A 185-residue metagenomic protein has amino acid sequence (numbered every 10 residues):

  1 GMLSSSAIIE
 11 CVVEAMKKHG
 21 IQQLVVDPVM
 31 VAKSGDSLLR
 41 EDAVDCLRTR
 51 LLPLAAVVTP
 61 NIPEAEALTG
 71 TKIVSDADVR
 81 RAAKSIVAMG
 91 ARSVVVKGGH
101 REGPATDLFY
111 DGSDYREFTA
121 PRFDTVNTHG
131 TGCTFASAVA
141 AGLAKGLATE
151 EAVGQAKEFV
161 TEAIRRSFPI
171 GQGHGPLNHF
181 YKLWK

Functional and structural regions predicted by a protein language model:
G1-P53: Glycine/small-residue-rich loop that forms an oxyanion/phosphate-binding "nest" at active or ligand-binding sites
C11-V13, K17-H19, Q23, T106 (+3 more regions): Nucleotide and nucleotide-moiety/phosphate-recognizing core
V25-K33, T59-L68, A136: Short beta-strands and strand-loop turn motifs
E41-Y115: Conserved phosphate/ATP/ADP-binding segment of small-molecule kinases
A67, V126-T149: Short, small-residue alpha-helix embedded
Y115-H129: Short pre-catalytic strand/loop immediately N-terminal to key active-site residues, enriched for Gly-Thr
Y115-R116, G142-A156: Phosphate-handling active-site elements
E150-K185: Charged C-terminal helix
